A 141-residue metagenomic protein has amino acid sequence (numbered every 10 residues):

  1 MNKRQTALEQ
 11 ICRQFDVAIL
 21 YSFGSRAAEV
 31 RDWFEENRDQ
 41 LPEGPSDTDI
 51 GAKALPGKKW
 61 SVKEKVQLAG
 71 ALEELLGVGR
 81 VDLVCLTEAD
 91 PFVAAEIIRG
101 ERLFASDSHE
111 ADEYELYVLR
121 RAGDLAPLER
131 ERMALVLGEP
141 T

Functional and structural regions predicted by a protein language model:
M1-G44, L55-T141: Catalytic core of pol beta-like nucleotidyltransferases
T48-A52: Short, aliphatic-rich beta-strand segments
